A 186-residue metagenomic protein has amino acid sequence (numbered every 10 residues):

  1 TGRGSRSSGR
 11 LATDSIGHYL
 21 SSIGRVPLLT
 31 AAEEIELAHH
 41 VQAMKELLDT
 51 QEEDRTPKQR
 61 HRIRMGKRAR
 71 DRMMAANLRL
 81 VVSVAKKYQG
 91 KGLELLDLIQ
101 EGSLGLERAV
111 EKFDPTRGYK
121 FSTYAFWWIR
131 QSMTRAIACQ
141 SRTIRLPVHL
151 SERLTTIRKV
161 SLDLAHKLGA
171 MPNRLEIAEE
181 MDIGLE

Functional and structural regions predicted by a protein language model:
R3-K167, E176: Alpha-helical promoter-recognition and RNA polymerase-docking modules of transcription initiation factors, dominated by
P172-N173: Short acidic, hydrophobic short linear motifs in intrinsically disordered regions
E179: Alpha-helical residues within the helix-turn-helix
